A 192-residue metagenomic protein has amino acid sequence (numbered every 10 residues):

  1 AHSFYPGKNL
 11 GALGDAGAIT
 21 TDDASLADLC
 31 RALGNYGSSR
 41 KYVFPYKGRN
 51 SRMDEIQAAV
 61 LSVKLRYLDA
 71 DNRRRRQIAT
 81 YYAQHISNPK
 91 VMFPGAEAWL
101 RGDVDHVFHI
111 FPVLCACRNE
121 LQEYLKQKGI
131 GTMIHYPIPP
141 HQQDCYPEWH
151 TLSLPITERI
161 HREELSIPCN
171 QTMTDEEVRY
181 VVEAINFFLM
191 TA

Functional and structural regions predicted by a protein language model:
A1-A12, R40-P45: Conserved active-site segment immediately N-terminal to the catalytic lysine that forms the internal aldimine
F4, A16, E55-I56: Generic detector of well-ordered alpha-helical packing
A12-A16, L61: Adenylate-forming
D22-A192: PLP-dependent aminotransferase class I/II
